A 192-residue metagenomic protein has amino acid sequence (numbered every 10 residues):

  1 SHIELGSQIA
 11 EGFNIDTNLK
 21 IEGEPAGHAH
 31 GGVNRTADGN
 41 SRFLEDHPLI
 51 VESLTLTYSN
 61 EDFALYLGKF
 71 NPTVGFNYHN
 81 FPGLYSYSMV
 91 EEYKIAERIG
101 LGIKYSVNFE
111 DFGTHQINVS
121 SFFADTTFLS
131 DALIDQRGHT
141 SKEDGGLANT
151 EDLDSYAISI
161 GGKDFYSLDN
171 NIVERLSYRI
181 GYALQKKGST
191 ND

Functional and structural regions predicted by a protein language model:
H2-T127: Outer membrane beta-barrel
G12-N14, S59-A64, K94-D192: Signature for the C-terminal beta-barrel architecture of outer-membrane proteins
